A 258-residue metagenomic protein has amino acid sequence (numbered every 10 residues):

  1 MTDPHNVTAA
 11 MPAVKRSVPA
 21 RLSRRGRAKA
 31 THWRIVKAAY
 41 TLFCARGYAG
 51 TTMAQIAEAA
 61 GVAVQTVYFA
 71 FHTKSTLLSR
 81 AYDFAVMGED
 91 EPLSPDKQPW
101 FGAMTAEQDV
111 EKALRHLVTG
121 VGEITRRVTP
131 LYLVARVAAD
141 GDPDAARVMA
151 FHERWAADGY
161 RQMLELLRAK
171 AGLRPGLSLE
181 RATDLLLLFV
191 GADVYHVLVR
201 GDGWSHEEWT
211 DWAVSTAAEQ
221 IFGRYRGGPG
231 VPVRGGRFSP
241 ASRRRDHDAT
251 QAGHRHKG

Functional and structural regions predicted by a protein language model:
M1-A30, Y225-D246, H254-G258: N-terminal intrinsically disordered/low-complexity leader segments
T2-D3, R168-T216, R224-R237, H254 (+1 more regions): Hydrophobic/aromatic-rich alpha-helical bundle segments in the mid-to-C-terminal region
A28, H32, V36, Y82 (+5 more regions): Amphipathic, non-transmembrane alpha-helical scaffold segments
R34, A38, L42-T76, R80: Helix-turn-helix
R34, A38-R46, P99-A103, L131 (+3 more regions): Solvent-exposed, amphipathic alpha-helical segments
A54-Q55, A59, T66, A70 (+6 more regions): Ligand-binding pocket scaffold of soluble enzyme catalytic domains
T76, R80, E91-R126, T183: Hydrophobic alpha-helical connector segments
H116-R136, P143-K170, E180-D184, S215-F222: Amphipathic alpha-helical packing segments from all-alpha helical-bundle domains
